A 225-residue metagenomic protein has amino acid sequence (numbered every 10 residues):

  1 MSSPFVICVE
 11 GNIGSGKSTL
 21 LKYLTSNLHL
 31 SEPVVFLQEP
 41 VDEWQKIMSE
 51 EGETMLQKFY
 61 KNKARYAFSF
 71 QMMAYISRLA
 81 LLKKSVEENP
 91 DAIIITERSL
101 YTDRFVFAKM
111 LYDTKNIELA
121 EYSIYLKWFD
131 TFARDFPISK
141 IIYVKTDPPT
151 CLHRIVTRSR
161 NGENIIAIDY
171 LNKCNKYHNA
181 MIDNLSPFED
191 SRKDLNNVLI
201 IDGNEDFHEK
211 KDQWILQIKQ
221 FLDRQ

Functional and structural regions predicted by a protein language model:
V9: Hydrophobic anchor at the beta1->P-loop junction of P-loop NTPases
N12: P-loop (Walker A) phosphate-binding loop of NTP-binding proteins
K17: Conserved lysine of the Walker
L20-L21: Post-Walker A alpha-helix
S26-Q71, V106: Conserved substrate/cofactor phosphate-moiety recognition/catalytic segment in nucleotide-dependent phosphotransferases
E50-I93, Y112-N116: Conserved nucleotide-sensing/catalytic segment adjacent to the nucleotide-binding pocket in NTP-handling enzymes
R104-N179: A glycine- and Lys/Arg-enriched "phosphate-lid" helix/loop adjacent to the NTP-binding pocket of small-molecule kinases
L152-Q225: NTP-dependent small-molecule kinase module
